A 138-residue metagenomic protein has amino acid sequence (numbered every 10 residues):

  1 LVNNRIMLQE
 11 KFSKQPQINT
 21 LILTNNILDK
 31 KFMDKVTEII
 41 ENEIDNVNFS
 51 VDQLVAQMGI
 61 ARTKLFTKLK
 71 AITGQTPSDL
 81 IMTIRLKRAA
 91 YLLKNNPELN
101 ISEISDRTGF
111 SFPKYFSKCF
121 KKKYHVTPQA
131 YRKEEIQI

Functional and structural regions predicted by a protein language model:
L1-R5: Receiver (REC) domain switch/output surface
I6-E10, I138: C-terminal end segment of the histidine kinase catalytic
E10-N25: Intrinsically disordered or compositionally simple regulatory linkers and C-terminal tails in signal-transduction
L23-M33, Q75-I84: Short, Lys/Arg-enriched anionic-surface-contact patches
D29, T37-E41, K64, K118 (+1 more regions): Recognition helices and adjacent regulatory flanks at domain boundaries
T37-F49, L69, T73, A90-L99 (+2 more regions): Basic, amphipathic alpha-helical hairpins
V51-I81, S105-T127: Basic/polar phosphate-binding segments, predominantly the helix-turn-helix DNA-binding elements of transcriptional
A71-S111, K133-I138: Terminal helix-turn-helix DNA-binding modules in bacterial transcription factors
